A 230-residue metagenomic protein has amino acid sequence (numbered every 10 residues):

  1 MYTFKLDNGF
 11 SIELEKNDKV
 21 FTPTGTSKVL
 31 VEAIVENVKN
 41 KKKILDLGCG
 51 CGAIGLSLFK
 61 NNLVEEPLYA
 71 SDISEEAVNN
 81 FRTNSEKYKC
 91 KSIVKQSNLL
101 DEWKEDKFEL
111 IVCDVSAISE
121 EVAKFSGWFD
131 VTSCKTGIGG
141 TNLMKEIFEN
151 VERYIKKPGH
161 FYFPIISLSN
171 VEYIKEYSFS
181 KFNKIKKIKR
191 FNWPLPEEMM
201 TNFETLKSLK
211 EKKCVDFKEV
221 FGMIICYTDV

Functional and structural regions predicted by a protein language model:
M1-K43, L47-N61, E204-D229: SAM-dependent Rossmann-like transferase core, predominantly class I methyltransferases with a strong bias toward
P67-D72: Conserved SAM-binding motif I beta-strand of class I
E76: Conserved Rossmann-like nucleotide-cofactor binding loop
F81-R82: Conserved SAM-binding loop
K89-L99: Conserved SAM-binding strand-loop segment of SAM-dependent methyltransferases
L100-I111: A short acidic, Gly/Pro-enriched loop at the edge of an enzyme's catalytic core that lines a small-molecule cofactor
V115-K145: Mobile active-site "lid"/loop adjacent to the S-adenosyl-L-methionine
T141-M199: Conserved Class I SAM-dependent methyltransferase catalytic core
